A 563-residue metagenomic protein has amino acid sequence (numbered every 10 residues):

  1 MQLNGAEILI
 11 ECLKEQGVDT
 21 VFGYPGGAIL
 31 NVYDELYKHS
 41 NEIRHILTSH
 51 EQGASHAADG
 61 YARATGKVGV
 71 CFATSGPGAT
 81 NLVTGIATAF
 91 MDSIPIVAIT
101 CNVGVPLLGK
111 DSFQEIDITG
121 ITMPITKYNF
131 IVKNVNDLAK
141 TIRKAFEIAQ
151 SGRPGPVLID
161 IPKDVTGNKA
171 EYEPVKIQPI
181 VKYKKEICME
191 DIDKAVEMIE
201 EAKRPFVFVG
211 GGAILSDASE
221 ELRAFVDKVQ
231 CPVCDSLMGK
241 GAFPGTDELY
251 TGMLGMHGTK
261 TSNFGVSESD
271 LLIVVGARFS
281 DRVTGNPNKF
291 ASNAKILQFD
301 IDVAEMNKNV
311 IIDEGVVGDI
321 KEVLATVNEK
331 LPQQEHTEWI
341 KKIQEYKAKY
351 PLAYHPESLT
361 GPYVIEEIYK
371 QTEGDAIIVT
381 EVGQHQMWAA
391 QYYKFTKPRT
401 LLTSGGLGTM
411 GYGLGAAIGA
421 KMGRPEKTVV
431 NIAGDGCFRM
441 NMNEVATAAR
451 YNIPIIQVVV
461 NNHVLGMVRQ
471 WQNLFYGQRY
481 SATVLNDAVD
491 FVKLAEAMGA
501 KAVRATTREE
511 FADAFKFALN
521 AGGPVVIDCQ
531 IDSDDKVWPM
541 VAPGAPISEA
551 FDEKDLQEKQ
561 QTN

Functional and structural regions predicted by a protein language model:
M1-L331, E367, Q371-G374, P454-Q457 (+3 more regions): N-terminal alpha/beta PP-like core and its mobile active-site loop of ThDP/TPP-dependent enzymes
A6-I10, K14-D19, G27, V32-Y37 (+1 more regions): Active-site diphosphate/adenylate-binding microenvironment
I10, I86, I142, A416-A417 (+2 more regions): Generic hydrophobic/aromatic pocket-lining and core-packing "Φ" positions
Y24-G26, H45-H56, C71-G78, K133-N134 (+7 more regions): Active-site nucleophile and cofactor-binding loops and adjacent substrate-binding regions of central metabolic enzymes
Q114, R450-P543: Thiamine diphosphate
N136, N293-Q384, R508-A512, F517 (+1 more regions): Phosphate/pyrophosphate-binding active-site segments
I296, I368, T380, G419 (+6 more regions): Hydrophobic, well-ordered secondary-structure elements that form the walls of internal hydrophobic environments
Y412, A416-P454, V460: Catalytic phosphate/nucleotide-handling subdomain of diverse soluble enzymes
